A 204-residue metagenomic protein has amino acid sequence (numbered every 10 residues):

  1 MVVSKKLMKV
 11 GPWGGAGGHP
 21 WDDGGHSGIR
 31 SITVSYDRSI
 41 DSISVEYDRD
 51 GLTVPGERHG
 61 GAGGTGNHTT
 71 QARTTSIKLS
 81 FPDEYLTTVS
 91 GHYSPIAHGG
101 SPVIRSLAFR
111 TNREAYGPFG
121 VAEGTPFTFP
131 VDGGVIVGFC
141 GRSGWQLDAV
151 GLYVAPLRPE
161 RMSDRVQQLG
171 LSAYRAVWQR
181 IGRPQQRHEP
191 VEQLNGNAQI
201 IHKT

Functional and structural regions predicted by a protein language model:
M1-T204: Lectin-type carbohydrate-recognition ectodomains
